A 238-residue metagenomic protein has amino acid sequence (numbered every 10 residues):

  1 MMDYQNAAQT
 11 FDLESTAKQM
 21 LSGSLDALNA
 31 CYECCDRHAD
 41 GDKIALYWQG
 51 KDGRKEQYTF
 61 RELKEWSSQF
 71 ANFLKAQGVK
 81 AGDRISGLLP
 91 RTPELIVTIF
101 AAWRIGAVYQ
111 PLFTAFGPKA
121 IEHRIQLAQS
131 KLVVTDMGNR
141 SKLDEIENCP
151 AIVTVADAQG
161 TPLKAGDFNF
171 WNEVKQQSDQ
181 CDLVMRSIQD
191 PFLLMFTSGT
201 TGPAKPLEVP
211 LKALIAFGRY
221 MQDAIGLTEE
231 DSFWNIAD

Functional and structural regions predicted by a protein language model:
M1-Y58, E62-K75, C149, Q159-A165 (+1 more regions): N-lobe entry segment of adenylate-forming
D42-I44, T154, G166-N169, K175-F196 (+2 more regions): Conserved pre-ATP/AMP-binding loop-to-beta segment of ANL
A45-F100, G117-E122, N169-W171, V209-K212: Conserved AMP-binding/adenylate-forming core of the ANL superfamily
E56-R61, F192-A216: Conserved AMP-binding A3 loop
S67-S68, K175, L207-T228: Conserved structural elements of the adenylate-forming
G87, I225-D238: Conserved AMP-binding loop of ANL adenylate-forming enzymes
L89-T92, F113, A237-D238: Conserved AMP-binding
V97-F100, R104-N172: Structural core segment of the AMP-binding/adenylate-forming
